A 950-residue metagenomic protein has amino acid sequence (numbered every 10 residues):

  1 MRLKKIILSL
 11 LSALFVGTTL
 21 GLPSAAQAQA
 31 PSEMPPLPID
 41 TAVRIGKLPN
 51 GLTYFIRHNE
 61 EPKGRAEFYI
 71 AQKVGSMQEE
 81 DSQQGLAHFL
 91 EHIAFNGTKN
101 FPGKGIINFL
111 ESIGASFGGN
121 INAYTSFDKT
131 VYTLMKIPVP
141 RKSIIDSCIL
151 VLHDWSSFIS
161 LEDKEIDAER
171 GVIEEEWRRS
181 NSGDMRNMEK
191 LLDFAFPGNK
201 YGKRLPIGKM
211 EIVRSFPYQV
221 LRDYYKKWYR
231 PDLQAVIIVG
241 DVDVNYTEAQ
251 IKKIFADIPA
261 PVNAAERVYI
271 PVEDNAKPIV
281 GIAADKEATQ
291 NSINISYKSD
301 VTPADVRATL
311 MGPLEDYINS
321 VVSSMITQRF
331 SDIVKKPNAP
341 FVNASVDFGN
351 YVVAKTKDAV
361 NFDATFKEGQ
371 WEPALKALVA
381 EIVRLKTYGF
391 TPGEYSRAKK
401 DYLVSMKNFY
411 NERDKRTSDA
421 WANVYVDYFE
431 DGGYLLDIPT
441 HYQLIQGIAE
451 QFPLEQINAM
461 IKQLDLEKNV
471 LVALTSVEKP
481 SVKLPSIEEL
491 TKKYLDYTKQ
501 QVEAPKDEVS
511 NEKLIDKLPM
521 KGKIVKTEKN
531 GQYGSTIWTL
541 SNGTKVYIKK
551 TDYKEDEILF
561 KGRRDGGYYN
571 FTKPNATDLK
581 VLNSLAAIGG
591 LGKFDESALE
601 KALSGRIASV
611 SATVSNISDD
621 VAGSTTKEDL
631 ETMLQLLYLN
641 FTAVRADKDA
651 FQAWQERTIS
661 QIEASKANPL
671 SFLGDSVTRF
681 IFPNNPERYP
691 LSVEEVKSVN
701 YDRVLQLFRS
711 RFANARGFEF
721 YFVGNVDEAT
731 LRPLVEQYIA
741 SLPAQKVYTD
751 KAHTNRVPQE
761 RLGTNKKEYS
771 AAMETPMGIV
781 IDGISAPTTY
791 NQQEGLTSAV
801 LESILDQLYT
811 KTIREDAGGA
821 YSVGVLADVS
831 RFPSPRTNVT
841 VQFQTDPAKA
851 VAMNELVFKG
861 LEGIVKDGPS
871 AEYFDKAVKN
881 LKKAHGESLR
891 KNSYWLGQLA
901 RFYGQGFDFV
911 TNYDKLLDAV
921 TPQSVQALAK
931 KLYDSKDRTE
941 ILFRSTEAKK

Functional and structural regions predicted by a protein language model:
M1-K5: Positively charged n-region of N-terminal signal peptides that target proteins for export
I6-L14: Sec-dependent N-terminal signal peptides
V16-A25: C-terminal segment of classical bacterial N-terminal signal peptides
A25-I56, D243-N319, S323-S331, K335-P337 (+10 more regions): Proteolytic maturation boundary segments
R57, P62-E79, G85-A87, K104-D154 (+15 more regions): M16 family metallopeptidases and their MPP-like homologs
L86-A94, V322, L582: Active-site His/Glu-centered metal-binding helix of metallohydrolases
S157, E165-L233, I237-K252, P259-Y269 (+2 more regions): Hydrophobic, small-residue-rich alpha-helical packing segments that form membrane-like cores
V213-K252, P690, E695-Y738: Internal metal/ion-chelating core segments
